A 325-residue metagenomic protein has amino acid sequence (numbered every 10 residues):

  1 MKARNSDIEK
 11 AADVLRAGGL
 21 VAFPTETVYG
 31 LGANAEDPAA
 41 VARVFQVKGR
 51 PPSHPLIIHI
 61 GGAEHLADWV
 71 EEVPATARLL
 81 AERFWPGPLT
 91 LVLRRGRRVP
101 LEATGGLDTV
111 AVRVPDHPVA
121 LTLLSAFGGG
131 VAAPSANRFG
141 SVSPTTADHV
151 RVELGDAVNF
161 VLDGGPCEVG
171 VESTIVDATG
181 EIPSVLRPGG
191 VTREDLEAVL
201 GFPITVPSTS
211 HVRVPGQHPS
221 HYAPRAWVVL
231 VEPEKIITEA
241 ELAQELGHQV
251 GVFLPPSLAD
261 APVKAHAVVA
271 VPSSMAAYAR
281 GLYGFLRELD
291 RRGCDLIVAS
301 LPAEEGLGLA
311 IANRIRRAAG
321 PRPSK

Functional and structural regions predicted by a protein language model:
M1-K325: Active-site-adjacent structural elements in enzyme catalytic cores
